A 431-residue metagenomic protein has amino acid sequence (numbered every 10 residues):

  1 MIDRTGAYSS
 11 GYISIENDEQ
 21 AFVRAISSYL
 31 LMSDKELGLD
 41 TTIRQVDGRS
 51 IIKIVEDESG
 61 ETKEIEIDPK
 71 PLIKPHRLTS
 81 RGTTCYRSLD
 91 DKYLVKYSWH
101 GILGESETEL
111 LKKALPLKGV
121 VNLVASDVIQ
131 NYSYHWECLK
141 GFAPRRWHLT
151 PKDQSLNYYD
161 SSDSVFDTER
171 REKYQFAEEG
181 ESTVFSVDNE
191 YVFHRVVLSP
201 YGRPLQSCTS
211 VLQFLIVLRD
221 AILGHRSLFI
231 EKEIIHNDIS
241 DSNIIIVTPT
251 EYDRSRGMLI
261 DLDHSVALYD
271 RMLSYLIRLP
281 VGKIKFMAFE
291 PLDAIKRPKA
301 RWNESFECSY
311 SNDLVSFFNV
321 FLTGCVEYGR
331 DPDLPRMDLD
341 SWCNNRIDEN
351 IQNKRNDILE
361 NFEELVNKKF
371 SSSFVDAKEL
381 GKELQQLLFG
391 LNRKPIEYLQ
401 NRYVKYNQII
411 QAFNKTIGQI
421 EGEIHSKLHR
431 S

Functional and structural regions predicted by a protein language model:
M1-F193, V197, L205-T209, D340-S431: Intrinsically disordered, low-complexity terminal regions enriched in charged/polar residues
H100-G101, I129, R203-P204, G257-M258 (+1 more regions): Activation segment
Q213-G224: Conserved alphaE helix
F229-T248: Catalytic-loop of the protein kinase fold
I245-I284: Activation segment/activation loop of eukaryotic-type protein kinase catalytic domains
A267-L268, F317-G324: Conserved hydrophobic scaffold of the eukaryotic protein kinase-like catalytic domain
L276-A300: Conserved activation segment of eukaryotic-like protein kinases, specifically the C-terminal portion of the activation
A288, E307-N319: Activation loop
